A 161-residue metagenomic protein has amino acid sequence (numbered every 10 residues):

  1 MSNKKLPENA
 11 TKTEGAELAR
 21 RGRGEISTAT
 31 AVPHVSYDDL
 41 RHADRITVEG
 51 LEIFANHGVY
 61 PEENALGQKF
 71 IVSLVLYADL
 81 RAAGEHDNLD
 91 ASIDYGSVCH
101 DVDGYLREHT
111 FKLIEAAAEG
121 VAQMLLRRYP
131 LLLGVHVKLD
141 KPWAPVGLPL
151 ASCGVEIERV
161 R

Functional and structural regions predicted by a protein language model:
S2-R161: N-terminal, polar/charged subdomain of small-to-medium soluble alpha/beta proteins
